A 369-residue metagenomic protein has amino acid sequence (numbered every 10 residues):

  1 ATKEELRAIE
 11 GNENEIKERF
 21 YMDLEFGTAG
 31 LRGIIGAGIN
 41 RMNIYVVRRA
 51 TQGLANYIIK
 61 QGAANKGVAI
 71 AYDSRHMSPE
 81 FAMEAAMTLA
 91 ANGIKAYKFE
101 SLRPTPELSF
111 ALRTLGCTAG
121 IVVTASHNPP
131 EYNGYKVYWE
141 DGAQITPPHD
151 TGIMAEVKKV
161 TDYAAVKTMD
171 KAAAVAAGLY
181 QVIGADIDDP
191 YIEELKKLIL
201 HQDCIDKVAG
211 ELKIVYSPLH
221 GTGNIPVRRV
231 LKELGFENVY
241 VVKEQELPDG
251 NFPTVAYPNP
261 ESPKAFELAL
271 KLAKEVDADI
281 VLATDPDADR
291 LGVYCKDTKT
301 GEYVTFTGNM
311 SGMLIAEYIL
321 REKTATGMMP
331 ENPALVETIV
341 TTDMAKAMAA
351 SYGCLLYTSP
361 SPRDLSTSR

Functional and structural regions predicted by a protein language model:
T2-A85, G184-E211, T222: An N-terminal, well-structured beta->alpha segment
E15-F20, L24, N133-E267, L272-A273: Gly/Ser/Thr-enriched, mixed-charge loops and adjacent short helices that form phosphate/oxyanion-binding elements
R41-M42, Y72-E80, A96-R103, E140-P148 (+7 more regions): Alpha-helix capping and helix-loop boundary segments enriched in small/acidic/polar residues
A63-V68, A90-K95, C204-K213, D277 (+2 more regions): Short, surface-exposed connector motifs at secondary-structure boundaries
A69-Y132, E237-G292: N-terminal small/polar loop signature for handling phosphorylated ligands or for N-terminal nucleophile
E84-L89, L115, K136-Q144, R229-E237 (+1 more regions): A glycine- and small-aliphatic-rich helix-loop capping segment at beta-alpha/alpha-beta transitions that lines
E140-A143, A155, T161, K274-E337 (+1 more regions): Replace "Mg2+/Mn2+-dependent" with "divalent metal-dependent
Y357-D364: Conserved small/polar residues in nucleotide/adenosyl-binding loops
